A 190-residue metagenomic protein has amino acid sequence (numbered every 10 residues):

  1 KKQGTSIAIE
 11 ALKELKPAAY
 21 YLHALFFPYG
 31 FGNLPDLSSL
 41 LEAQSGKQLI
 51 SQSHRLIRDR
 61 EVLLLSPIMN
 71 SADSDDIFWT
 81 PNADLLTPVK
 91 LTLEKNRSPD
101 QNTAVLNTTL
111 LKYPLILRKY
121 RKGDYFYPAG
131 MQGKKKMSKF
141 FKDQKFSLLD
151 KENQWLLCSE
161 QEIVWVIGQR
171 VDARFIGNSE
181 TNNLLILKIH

Functional and structural regions predicted by a protein language model:
K1-H190: AMP-forming adenylation/ATP pyrophosphatase catalytic core
